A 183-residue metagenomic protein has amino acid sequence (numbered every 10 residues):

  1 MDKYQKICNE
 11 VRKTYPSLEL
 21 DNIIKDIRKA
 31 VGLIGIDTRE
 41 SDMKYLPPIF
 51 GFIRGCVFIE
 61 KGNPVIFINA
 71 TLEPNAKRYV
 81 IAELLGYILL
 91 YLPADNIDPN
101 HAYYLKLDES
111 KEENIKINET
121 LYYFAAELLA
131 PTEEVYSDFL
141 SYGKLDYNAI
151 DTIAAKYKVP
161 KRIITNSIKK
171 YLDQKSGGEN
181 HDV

Functional and structural regions predicted by a protein language model:
M1-V183: Active-site hotspot residues in diverse enzymes, especially metal/ion-binding acidic/histidine motifs
